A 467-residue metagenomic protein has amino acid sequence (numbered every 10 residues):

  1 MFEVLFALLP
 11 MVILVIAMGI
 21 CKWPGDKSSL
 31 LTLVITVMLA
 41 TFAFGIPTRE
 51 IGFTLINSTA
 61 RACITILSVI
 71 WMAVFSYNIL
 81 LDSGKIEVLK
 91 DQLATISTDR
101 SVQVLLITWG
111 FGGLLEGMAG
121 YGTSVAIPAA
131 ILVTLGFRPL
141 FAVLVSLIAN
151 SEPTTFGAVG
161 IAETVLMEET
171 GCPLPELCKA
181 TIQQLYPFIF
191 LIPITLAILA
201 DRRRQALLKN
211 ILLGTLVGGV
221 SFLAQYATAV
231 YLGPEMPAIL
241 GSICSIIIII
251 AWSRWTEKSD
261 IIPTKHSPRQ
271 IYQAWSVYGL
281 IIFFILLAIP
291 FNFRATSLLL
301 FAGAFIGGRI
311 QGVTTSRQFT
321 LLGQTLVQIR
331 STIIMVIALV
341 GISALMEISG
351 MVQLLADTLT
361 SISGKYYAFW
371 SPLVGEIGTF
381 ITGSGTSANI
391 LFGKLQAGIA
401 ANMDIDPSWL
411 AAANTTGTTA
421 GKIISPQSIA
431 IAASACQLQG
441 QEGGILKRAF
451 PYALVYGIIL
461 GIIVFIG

Functional and structural regions predicted by a protein language model:
M1-L9, A62-I66, M118-S124, E176-L191 (+4 more regions): Structural signature of hydrophobic alpha-helical transmembrane segments
V4, C63-I66, L93-I107, L135-F141 (+3 more regions): Membrane-interfacial loop-to-helix junctions in multi-pass transporters
F6-V15, G25-G45, L67-A73, G218 (+4 more regions): Hydrophobic mid-bilayer segments of alpha-helices in multi-pass membrane transport proteins, especially secondary
I51-G84, L106-G113, Q270-M351, I381: Core transmembrane alpha-helical segments of multi-pass membrane transporters/permeases
D99-A130, T134, T154, I333-M346 (+1 more regions): Hydrophobic alpha-helical transmembrane segments of multi-pass integral membrane proteins, predominantly secondary
S101-G113, P139-E152, P173-P193, K365-F380 (+1 more regions): Alpha-helical transmembrane segments of multi-pass membrane proteins
L147-W252, A430-I463: Membrane-core helix-loop-helix motifs of multi-pass transport proteins
R203-G214, T256-W275: Flexible interhelical linker loops that connect adjacent transmembrane helices in multi-pass membrane transporters
